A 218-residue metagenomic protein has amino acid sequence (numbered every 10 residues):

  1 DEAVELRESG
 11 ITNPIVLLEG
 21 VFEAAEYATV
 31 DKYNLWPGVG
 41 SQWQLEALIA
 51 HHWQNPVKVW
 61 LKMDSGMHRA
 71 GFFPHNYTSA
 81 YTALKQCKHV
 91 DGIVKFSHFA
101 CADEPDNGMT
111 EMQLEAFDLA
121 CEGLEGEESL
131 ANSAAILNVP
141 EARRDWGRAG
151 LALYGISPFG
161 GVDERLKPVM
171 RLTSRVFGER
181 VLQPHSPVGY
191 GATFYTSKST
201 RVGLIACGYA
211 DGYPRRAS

Functional and structural regions predicted by a protein language model:
D1-S129, R143: Active-site-proximal beta-alpha core segment in soluble small-molecule metabolic enzymes
E2, V21-F22, S41-A47, G108-S218: Active-site anion/phosphate-binding pocket segments in diverse small-molecule metabolic enzymes
